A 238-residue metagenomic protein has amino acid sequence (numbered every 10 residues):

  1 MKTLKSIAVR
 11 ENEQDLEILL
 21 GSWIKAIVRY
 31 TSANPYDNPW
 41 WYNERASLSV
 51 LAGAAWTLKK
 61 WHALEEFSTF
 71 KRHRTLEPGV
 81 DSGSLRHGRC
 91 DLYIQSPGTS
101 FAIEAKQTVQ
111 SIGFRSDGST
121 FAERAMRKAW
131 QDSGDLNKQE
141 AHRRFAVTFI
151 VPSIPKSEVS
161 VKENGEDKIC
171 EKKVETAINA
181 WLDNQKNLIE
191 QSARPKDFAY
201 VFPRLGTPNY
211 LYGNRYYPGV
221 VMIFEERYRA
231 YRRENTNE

Functional and structural regions predicted by a protein language model:
M1-G21, S96-G113, D117-F121: Solvent-exposed, charged interface segments at domain starts and junctions
M1-L58: Interdomain/boundary linker segments immediately adjacent to catalytic/signaling cores
L16-I24, D117-D135, D167-Q185: Well-ordered, non-membrane alpha-helical segments in soluble/globular domains
D37, W56-R86, C90-Q95: A short acidic/basic microdomain associated with nuclease active sites
E44, E65-E66, E104: Acidic-residue sensor for enzyme active/binding pockets
S47-A52, G88-L92, I103-A105: Long, contiguous hydrophobic alpha-helical segments, chiefly transmembrane helices and signal peptides
S100, A105-K168: Catalytic cores of nucleic-acid endonucleases
Q139-E238: Glycine-rich, aromatic-bearing surface loops/beta-hairpins
